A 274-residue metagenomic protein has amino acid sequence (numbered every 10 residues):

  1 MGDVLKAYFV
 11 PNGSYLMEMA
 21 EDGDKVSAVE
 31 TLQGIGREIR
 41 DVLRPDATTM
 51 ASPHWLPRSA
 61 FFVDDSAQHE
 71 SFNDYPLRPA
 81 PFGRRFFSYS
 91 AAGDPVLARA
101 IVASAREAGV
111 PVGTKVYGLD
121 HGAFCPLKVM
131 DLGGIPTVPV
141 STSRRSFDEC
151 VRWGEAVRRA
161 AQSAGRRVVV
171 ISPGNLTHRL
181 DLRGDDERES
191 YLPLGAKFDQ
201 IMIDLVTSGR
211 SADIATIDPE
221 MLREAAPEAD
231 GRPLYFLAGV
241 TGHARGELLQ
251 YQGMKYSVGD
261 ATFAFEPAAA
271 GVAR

Functional and structural regions predicted by a protein language model:
M1-D46, P57-E155, R183-R274: Flexible, D/E/H-enriched segments
A7-V10, D46-S52, V140, R166-L176: Beta-strand elements within well-structured catalytic alpha/beta cores of enzymes that handle phosphate/sulfate esters
E155-S163, V168: Non-transmembrane, aqueous-exposed alpha-helical and coiled segments at domain scale
L176-R179, G184: A structural signal for small-residue-enriched, beta-sheet-centric alpha/beta enzyme cores and oligomeric scaffold folds
